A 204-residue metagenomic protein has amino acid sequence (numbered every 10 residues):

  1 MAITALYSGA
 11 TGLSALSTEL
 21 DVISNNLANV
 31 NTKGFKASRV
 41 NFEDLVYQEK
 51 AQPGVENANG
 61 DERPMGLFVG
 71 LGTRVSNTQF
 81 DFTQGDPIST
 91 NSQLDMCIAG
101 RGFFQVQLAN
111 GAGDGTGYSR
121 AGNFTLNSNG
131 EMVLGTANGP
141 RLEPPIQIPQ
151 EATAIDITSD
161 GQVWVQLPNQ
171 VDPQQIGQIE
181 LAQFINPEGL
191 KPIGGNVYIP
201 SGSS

Functional and structural regions predicted by a protein language model:
M1-S204: Amphipathic alpha-helical polymerization modules
